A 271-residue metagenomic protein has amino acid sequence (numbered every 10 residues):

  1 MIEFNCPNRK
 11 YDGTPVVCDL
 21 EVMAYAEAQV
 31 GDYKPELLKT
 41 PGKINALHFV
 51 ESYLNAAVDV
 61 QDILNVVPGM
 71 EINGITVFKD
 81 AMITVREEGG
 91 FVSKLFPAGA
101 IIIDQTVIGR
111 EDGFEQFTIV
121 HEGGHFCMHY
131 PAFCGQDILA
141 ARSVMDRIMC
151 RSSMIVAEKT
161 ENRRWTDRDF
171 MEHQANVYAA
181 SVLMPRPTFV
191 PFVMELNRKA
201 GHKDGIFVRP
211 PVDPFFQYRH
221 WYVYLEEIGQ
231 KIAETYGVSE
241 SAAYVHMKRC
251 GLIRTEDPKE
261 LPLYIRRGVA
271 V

Functional and structural regions predicted by a protein language model:
M1-V271: Active-site hotspot residues in diverse enzymes, especially metal/ion-binding acidic/histidine motifs
